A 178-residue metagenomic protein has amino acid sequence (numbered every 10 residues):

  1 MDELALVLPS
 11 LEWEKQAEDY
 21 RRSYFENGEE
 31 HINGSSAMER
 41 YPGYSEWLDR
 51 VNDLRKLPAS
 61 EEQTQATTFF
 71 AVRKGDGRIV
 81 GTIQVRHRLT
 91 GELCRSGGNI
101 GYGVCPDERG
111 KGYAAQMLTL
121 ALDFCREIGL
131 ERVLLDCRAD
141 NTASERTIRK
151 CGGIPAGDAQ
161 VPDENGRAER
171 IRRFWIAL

Functional and structural regions predicted by a protein language model:
M1-N99, F124, N165-L178: GNAT-family acyltransferases
R73, G101, C105, R138: Residue-level recognition of the GNAT/N-acetyltransferase active site
G77, G112, G129, N141: Conserved G/P- and acidic residue-centered "switch" motifs that form tight phosphate/ATP-binding loops in soluble
G101-V104, G110-E127, R146-K150: Conserved acetyl-CoA-binding loop-helix of GNAT-fold acetyltransferases
L122, D140, P155: Ligand-binding pocket scaffold of soluble enzyme catalytic domains
E127-D136: Conserved GNAT acetyl-CoA-binding A-motif
L135-E145: Conserved beta-strand-loop-alpha-helix junction that forms the acyl-donor binding cleft
D136-C137, I154-I171: Conserved catalytic-core motifs of GNAT/GCN5-like acyltransferases
